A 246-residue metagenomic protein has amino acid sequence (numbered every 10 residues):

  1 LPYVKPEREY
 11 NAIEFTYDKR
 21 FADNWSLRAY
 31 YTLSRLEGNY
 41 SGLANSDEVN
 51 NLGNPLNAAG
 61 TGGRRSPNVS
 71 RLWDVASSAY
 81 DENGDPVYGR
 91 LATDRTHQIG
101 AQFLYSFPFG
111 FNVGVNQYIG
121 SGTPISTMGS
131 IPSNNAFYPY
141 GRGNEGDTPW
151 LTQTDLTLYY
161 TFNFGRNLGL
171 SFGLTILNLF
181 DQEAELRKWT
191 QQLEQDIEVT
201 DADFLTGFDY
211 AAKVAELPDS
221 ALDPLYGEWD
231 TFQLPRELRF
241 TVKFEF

Functional and structural regions predicted by a protein language model:
L1, S77-N83, A136-G141, L217-Y226: Short glycine/proline-rich turn/loop motifs
L1-T127: Gram-negative outer-membrane beta-barrel transporters
P2-V4, Y88-R90, G143-D147, G227-W229: Outer-membrane beta-barrel domain signature
N11, D94-A101, Y105, P149-T152 (+3 more regions): A structural signal for well-ordered alpha-helical segments within the folded catalytic domains of diverse enzymes
F15-T16, A101-Q102, E145, Y160 (+1 more regions): Generic recognition of flexible, low-complexity loop/linker segments
S26, D74, P139-G141, T190 (+1 more regions): Short linear interaction motif-like sites in intrinsically disordered regions of transcription factors
L72-A76, G84-Y88, S130, E145-T148 (+1 more regions): N-terminal start-of-chain detector that recognizes signal peptides and the immediate post-cleavage beginning
G110-N135, P149-Q153, Y159-F246: C-terminal beta-signal and adjacent terminal beta-strands/loops of Gram-negative outer-membrane beta-barrel proteins
